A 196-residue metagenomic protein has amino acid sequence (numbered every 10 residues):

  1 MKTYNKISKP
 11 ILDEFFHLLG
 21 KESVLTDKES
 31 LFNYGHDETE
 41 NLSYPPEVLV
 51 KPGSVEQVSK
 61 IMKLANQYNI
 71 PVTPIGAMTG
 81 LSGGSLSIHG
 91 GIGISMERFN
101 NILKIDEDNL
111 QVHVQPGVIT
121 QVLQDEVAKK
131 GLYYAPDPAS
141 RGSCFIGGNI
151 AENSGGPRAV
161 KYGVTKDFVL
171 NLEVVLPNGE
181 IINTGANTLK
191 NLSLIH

Functional and structural regions predicted by a protein language model:
M1-K63, Q67, G80-L110, A139 (+1 more regions): N-terminal flexible segment immediately upstream of the FAD-binding catalytic core in FAD-dependent oxidoreductases
K51, I75, S95, H113-P116 (+1 more regions): Active-site-adjacent beta-strand anchor residues
I70-P71, Y133: Residue-level detector of anion-binding/catalytic polar loops
V72-P74, G80-L81: Active-site cofactor/substrate anionic-group-binding motifs, chiefly glycine- and Lys/Arg-rich phosphate-binding loops
N101-I105, Q111-H196: FAD-binding subdomain of flavoenzyme oxidoreductases
